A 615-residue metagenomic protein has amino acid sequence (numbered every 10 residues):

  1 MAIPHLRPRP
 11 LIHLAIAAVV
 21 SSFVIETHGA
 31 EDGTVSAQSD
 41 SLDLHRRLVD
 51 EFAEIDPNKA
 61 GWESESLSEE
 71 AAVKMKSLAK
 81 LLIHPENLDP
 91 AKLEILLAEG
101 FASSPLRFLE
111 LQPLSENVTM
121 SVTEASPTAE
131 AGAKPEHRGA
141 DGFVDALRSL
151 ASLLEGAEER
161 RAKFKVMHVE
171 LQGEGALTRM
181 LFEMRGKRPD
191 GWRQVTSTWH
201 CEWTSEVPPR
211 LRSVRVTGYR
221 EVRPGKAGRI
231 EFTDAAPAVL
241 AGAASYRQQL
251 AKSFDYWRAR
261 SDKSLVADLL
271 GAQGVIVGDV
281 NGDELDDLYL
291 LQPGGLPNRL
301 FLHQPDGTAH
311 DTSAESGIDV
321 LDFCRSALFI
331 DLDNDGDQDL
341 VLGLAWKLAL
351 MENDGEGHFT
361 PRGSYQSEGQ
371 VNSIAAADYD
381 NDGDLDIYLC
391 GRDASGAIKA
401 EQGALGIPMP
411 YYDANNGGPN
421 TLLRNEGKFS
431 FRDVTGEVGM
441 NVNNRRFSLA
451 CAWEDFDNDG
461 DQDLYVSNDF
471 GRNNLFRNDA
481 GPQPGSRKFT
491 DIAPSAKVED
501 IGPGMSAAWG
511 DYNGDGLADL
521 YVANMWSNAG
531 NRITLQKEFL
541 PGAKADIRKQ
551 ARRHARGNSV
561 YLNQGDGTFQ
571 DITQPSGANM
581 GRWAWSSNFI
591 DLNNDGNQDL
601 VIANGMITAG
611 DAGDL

Functional and structural regions predicted by a protein language model:
I3-L14: Bacterial N-terminal signal peptides that target proteins for export
H13-S22: Bacterial N-terminal signal peptides
I16, T27-H28: Cleavable N-terminal signal peptides
H28-L615: Acidic, glycine/proline-rich Ca2+-coordinating loop motifs
